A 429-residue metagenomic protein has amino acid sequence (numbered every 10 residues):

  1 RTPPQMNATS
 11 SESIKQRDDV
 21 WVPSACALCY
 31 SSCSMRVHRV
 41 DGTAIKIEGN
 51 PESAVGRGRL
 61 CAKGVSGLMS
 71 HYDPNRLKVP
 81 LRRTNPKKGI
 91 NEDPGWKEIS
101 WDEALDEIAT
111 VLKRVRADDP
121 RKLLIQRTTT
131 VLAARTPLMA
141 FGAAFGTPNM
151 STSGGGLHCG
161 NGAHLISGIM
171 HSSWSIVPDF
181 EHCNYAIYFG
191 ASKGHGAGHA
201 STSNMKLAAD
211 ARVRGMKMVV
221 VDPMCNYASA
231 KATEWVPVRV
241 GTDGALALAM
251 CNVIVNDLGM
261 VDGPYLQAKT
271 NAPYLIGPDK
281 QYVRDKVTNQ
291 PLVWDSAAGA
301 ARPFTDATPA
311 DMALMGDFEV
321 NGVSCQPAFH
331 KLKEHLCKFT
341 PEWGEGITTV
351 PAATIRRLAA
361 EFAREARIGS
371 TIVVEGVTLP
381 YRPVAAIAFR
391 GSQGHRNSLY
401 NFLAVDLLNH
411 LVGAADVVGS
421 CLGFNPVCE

Functional and structural regions predicted by a protein language model:
R1-G263, A268-A313: N-terminal export/assembly segments and adjacent metallocofactor-ligating motifs of anaerobic energy-metabolism
I45, M150, G259-Y265, T354-R356 (+2 more regions): Acidic/polar loop patches that form or flank catalytic/metal-binding clefts of enzymes that bind anionic ligands
N85, R284, P291, S324 (+2 more regions): Short acidic alpha-helix initiation/capping motifs at coil-to-helix transition points, especially at protein N-termini
I90, F189-S192, K231-A232, A298 (+4 more regions): Flexible glycine/proline-enriched surface loops and loop-helix/loop-strand junctions
K113-R116, G146, C251, V255 (+5 more regions): Hydrophobic/aromatic-lined pockets within catalytic cores
D179-H182, A186-F189, L332-T348: Conserved thiamine diphosphate
A307-P309, L332, R390: Mature, well-folded catalytic/scaffold domains that follow N-terminal targeting or propeptide regions
L336, E342, L358-E429: A glycine-rich, hydrophobic/aromatic-adjacent loop/helix-cap motif
